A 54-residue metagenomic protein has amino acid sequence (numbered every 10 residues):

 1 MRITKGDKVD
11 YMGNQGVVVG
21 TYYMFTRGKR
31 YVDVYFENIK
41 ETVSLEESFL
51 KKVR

Functional and structural regions predicted by a protein language model:
R2-R54: Basic/aromatic-rich interaction segments and small domains that mediate binding to polyanionic partners
